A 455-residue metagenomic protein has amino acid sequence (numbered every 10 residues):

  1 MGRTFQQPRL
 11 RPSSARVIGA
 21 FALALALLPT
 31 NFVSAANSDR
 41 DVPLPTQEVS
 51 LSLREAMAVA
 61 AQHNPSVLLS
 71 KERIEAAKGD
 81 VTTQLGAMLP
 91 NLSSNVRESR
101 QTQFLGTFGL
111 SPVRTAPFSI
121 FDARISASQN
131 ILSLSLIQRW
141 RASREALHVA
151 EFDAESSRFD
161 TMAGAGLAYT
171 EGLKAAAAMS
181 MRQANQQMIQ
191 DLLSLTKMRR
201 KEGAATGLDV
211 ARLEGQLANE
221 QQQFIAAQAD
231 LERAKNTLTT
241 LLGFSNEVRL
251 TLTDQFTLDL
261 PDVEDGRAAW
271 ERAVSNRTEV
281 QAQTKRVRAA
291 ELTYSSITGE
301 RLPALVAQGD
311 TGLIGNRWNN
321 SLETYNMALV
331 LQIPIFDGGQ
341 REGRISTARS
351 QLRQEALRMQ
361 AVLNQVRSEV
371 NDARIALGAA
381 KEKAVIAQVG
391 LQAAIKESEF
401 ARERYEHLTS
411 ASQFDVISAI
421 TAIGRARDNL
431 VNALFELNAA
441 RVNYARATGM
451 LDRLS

Functional and structural regions predicted by a protein language model:
R3, R158-R272, A373-A376, A380: Periplasmic alpha-helical coiled-coil/stalk elements that build and connect Gram-negative outer-membrane
R3-S13, S34-D39, P45, T102 (+2 more regions): Acidic, low-complexity, intrinsically disordered peripheral segments
I18-T30: Bacterial N-terminal signal peptides
A35-R97, Q103, N246, L252-V287 (+4 more regions): Bacterial Sec-pathway N-terminal export signals of envelope proteins
S52, N91-S157, N276, Q281-V362 (+2 more regions): Small/polar-residue-enriched beta-strand and adjacent coil segments characteristic of outer-membrane beta-barrel
L69-Q84, S157, T161-R182, D191-L193 (+6 more regions): Amphipathic alpha-helical coiled-coil segments
I120-D122, L167, R212, N219 (+2 more regions): Transmembrane beta-barrel architecture of outer-membrane proteins
